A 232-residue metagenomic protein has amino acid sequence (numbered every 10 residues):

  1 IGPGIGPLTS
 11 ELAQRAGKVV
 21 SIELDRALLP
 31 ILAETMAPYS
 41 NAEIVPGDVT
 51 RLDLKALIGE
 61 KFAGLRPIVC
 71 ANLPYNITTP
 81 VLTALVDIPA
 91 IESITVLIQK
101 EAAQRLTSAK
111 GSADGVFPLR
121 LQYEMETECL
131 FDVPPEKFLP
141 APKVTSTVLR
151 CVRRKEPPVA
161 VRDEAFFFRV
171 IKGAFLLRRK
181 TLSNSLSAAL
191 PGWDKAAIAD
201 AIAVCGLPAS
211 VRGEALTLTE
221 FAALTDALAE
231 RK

Functional and structural regions predicted by a protein language model:
I1-R169, A203, E214, A223 (+1 more regions): Catalytic cores of RNA-modifying enzymes
T147, C151-R153, V159-D200, C205-P208 (+1 more regions): An accessory alpha-helical subdomain
